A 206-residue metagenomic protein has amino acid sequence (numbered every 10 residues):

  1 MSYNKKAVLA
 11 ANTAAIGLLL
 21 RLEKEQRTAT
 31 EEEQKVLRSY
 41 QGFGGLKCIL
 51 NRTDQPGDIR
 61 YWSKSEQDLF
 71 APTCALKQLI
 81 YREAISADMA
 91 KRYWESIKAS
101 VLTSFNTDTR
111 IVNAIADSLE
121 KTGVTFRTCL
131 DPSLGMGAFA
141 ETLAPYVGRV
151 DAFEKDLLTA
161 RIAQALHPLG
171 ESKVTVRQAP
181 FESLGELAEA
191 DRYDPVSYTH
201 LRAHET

Functional and structural regions predicted by a protein language model:
S2-I162: Class I S-adenosyl-L-methionine
V150, V174-V176, V196: Hydrophobic beta-strand residues in large extracellular and virion-surface proteins
H167: Conserved hydrophobic residues forming the short capping helix/wall of the S-adenosyl-L-methionine
E171-F181: Conserved SAM-binding strand-loop segment of SAM-dependent methyltransferases
E182-E186: Short loop/turn elements that flank and shape the SAM/SAH-binding pocket of Class I
L187-P195: A short acidic, Gly/Pro-enriched loop at the edge of an enzyme's catalytic core that lines a small-molecule cofactor
T199-T206: Conserved small/polar residues in nucleotide/adenosyl-binding loops
